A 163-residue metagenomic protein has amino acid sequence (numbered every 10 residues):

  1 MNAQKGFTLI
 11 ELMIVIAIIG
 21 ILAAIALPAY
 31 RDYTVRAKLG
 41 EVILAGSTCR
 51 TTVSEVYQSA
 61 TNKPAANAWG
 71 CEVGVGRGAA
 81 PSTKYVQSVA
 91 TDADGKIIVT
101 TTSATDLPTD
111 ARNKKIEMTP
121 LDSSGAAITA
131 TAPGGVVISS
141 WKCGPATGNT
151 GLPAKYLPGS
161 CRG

Functional and structural regions predicted by a protein language model:
M1-E41, A45, C49: N-terminal single-pass transmembrane signal-anchor helix
K5, P28-R31, E55, T83 (+1 more regions): Intrinsically disordered, low-complexity segments enriched in small/polar residues
D32-E72: Conserved hydrophobic/amphipathic alpha-helical signal-anchor segments
Q58-G163: Periplasmic/extracellular, small/polar-rich flexible segments of pilin-like filament-forming proteins
